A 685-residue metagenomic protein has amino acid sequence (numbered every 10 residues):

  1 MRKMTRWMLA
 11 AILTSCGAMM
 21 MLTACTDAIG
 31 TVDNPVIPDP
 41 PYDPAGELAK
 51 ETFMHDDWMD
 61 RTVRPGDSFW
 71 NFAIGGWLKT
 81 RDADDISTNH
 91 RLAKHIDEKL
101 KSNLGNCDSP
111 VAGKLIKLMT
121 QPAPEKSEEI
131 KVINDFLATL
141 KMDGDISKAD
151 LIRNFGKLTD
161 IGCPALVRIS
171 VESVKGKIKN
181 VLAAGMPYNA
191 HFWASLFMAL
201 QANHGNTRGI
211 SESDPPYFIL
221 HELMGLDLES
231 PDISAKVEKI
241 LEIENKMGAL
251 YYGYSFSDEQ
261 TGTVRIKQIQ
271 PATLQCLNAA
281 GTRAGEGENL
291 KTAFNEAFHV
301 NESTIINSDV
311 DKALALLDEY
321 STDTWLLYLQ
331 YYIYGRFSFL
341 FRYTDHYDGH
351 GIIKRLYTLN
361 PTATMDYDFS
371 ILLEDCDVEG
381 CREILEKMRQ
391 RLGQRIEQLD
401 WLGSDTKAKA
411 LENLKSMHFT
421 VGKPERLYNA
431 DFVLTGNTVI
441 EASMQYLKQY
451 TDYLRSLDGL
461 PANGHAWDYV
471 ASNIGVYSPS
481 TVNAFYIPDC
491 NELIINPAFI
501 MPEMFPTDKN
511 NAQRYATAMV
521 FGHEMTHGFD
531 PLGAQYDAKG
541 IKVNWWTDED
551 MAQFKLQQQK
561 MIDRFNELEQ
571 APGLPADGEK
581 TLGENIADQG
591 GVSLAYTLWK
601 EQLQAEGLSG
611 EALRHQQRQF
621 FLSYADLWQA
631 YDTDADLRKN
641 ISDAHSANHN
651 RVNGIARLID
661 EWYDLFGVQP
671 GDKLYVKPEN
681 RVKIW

Functional and structural regions predicted by a protein language model:
M1-T23: Sec-dependent bacterial lipoprotein signal peptides
A18-G46: Bacterial Sec-dependent N-terminal signal peptides
D43-P44, F369-E524, G528-W685: Intrinsically disordered, low-complexity linker/terminal regions across diverse proteins
A45-L48, R64-D67, F72-I130: Active-site-surrounding "flap" and adjacent substrate/cofactor-binding loops of secreted or lumenal enzymes, prototyped
W58-K79, N206-H221, L582, Q589-L594: Hydrophobic/aromatic-rich, well-ordered segments within soluble, folded domains that form packed cores
G76-R81, H191-F192, E503: Short, solvent-exposed loop/turn elements at domain surfaces
D82-C107, L228-L250, Q513-M519, Q617-F620: Short secondary-structure subsegments characteristic of cysteine-rich extracellular domains
L104-M388, P424: Noncatalytic, helix-rich "gating/capping" subdomain that lines the substrate-entry/channel surface of large enzyme
